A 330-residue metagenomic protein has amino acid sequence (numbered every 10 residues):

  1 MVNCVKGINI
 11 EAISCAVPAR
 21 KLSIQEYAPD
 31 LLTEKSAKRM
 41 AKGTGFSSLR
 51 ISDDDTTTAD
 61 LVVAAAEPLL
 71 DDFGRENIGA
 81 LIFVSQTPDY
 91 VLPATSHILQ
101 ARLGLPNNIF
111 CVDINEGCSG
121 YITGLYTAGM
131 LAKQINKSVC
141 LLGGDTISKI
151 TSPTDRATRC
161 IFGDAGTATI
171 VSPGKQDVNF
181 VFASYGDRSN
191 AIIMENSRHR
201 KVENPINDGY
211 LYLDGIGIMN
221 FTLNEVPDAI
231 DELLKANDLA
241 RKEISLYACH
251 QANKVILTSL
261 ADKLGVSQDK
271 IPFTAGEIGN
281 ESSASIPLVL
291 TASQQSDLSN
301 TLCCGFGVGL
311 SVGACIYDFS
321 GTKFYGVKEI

Functional and structural regions predicted by a protein language model:
M1-D54, D155-N220, S320-I330: Condensing-enzyme catalytic core mediating Claisen C-C bond formation in acyl metabolism
I10, D55-E116, L233-L257: Conserved beta-ketoacyl condensing-enzyme motif
S14, V84, N115, S138-D145 (+2 more regions): Short beta-strand segments
F46, A80-I82, R102-I114, K149-T154 (+1 more regions): Glycine/charged-rich beta-loop-alpha catalytic/anionic-binding loops adjacent to active sites
F46-A64, V112-S119, T158-C160, Y210-D228 (+3 more regions): Active-site pocket-shaping loop/turn-to-helix segments
A59, V63, P88, P106-N108 (+3 more regions): Claisen-condensing/thiolase-fold acyl-transfer catalytic domains that form or cleave C-C bonds in fatty acid
K137-A165: Flexible, glycine-rich active-site loops centered on histidine and acidic residues that chelate a metal or position
R200-L246: Oxyanion-binding "anion nests"
